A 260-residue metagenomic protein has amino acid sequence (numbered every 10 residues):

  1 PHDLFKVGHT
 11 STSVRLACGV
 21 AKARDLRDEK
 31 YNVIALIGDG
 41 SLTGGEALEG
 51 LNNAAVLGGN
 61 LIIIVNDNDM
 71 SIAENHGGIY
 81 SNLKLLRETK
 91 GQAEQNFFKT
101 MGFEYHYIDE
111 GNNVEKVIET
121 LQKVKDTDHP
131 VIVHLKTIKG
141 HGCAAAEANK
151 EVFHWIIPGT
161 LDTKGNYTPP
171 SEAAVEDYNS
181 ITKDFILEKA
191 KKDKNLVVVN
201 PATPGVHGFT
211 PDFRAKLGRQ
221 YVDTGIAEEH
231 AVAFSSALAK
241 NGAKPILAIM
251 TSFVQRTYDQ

Functional and structural regions predicted by a protein language model:
P1-I34, F103-T120, H129-H134, I138-Q260: Thiamine diphosphate
H2-V124, A243-I246: Thiamine diphosphate
